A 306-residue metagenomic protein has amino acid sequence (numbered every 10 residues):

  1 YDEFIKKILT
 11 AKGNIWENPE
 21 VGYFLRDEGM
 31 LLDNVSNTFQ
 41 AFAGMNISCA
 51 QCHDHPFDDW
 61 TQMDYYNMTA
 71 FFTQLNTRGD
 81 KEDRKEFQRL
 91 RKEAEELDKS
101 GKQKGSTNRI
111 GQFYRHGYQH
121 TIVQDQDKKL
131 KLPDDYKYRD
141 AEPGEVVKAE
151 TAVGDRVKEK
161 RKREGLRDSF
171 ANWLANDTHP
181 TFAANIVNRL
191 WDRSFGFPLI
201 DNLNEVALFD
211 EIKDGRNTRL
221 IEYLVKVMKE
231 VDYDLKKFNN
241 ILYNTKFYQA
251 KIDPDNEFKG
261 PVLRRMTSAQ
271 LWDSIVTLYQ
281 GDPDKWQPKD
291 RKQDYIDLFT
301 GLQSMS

Functional and structural regions predicted by a protein language model:
Y1-L298: Primarily short, surface-exposed interaction patches in extracytoplasmic proteins
Q303-S306: Terminal end segments
